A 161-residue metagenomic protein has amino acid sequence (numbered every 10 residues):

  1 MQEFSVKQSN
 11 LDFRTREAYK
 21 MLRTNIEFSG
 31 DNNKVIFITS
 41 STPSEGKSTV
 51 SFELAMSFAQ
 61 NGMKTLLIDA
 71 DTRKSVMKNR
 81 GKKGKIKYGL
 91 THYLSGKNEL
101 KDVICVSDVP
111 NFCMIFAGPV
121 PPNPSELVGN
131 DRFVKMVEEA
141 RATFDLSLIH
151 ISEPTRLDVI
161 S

Functional and structural regions predicted by a protein language model:
Q2-R16, K20, T24, D31 (+2 more regions): P-loop/Walker-type NTP enzyme "switch/lid" segment
F28-T65: Walker A (P-loop) phosphate-binding motif
L54-N61, Y93, E138, D145: A general secondary-structure boundary signal
M56, K82-K83, P154: Post-Walker A connector loop of ABC transporter nucleotide-binding domains
A140-S152: Glycine-rich phosphate-binding loop used to anchor ATP phosphates in small-molecule kinases, encompassing both
I149-H150, P154-S161: Single conserved hydrophobic/aromatic residue that forms the stacking wall/gate of nucleotide- or nucleobase-binding
